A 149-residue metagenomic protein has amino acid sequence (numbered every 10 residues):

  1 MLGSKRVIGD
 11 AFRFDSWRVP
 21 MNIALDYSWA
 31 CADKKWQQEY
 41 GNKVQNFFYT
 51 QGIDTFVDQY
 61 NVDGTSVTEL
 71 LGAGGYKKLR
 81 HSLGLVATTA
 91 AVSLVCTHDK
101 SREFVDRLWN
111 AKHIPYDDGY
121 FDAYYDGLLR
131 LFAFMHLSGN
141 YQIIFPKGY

Functional and structural regions predicted by a protein language model:
M1-R102, Y124: Extended ligand-binding clefts on enzyme/binding-domain cores
N22, W29, V92-Y149: Terminal, non-catalytic domain-edge segments
